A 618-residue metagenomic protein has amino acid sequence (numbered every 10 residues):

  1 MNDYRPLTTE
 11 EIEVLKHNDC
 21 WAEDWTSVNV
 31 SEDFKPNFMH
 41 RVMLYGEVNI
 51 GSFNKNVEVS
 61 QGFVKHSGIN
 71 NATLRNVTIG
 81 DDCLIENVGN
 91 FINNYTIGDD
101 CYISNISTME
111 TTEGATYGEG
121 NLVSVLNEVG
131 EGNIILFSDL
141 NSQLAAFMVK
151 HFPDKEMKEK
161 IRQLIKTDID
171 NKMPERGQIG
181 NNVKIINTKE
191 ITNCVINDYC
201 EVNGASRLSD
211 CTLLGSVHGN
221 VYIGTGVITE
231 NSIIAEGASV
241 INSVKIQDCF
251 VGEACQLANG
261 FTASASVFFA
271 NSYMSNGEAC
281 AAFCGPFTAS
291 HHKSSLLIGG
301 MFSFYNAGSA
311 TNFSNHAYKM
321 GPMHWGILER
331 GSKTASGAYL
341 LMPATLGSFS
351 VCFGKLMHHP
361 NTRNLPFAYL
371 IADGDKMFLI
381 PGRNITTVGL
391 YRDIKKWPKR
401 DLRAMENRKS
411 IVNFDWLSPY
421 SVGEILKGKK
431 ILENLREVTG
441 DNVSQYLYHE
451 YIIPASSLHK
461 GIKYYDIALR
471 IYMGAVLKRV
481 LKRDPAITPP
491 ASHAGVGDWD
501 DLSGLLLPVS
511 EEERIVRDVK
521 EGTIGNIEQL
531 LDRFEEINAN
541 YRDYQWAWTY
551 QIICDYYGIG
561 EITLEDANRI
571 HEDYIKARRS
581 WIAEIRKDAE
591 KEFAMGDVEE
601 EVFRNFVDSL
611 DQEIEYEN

Functional and structural regions predicted by a protein language model:
Y4-E10, V14-D24, V30-F53, V57-I69 (+6 more regions): Glycine-rich hexapeptide-repeat left-handed beta-helix
G68-G80, L84-E159, I186, D532 (+1 more regions): Phosphate-/polyanion-interacting regions in eukaryotic proteins
Q163-G180, I185: A charged, amphipathic alpha-helical module
I179, V183, N187-V202, D210-V221 (+1 more regions): Core alpha-helical transmembrane segments of integral membrane proteins
D373-N618: Long, compositionally biased intrinsically disordered regions
